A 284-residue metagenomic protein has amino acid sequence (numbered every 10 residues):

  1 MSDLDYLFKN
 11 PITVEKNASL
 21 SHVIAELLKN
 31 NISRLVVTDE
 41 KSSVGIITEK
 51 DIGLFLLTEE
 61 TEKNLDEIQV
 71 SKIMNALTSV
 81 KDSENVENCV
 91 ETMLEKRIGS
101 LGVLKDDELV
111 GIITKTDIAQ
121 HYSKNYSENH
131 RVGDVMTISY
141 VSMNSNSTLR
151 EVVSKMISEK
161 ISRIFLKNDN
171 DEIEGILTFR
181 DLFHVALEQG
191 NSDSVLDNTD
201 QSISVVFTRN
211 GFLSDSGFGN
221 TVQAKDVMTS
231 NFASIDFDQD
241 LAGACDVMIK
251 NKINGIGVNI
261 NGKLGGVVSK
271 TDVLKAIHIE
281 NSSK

Functional and structural regions predicted by a protein language model:
M1-N10, T48-T78, V90, T114-S142 (+4 more regions): Tandem CBS (Bateman) regulatory domains
L7-P11, L20, S43, A76-L77 (+6 more regions): Short glycine/proline-centered loop/turn elements that form peptide/ligand docking sites
I12-H22, K41-I47, T78-S83, D107 (+2 more regions): Short N-terminal helix-initiation segments at or just after the protein's N-terminus
T13-N31, T38, S79-R97, L104 (+8 more regions): The conserved cystathionine-beta-synthase
L27, L35-K50, M93, L101-T116 (+4 more regions): A glycine-centered beta-loop-beta connector
